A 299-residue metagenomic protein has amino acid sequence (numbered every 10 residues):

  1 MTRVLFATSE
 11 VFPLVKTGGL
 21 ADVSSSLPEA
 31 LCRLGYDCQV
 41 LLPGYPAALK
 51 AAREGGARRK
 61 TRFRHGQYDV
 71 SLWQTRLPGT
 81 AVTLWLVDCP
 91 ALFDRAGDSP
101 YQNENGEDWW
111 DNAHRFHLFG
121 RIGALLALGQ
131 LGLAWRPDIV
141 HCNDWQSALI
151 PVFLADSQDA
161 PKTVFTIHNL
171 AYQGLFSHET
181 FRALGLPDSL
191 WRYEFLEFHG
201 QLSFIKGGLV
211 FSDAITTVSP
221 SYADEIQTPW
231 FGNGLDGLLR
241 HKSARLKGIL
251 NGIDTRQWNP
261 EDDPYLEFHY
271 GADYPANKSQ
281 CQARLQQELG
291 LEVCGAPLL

Functional and structural regions predicted by a protein language model:
M1-L299: Catalytic cores of nucleotide-sugar-dependent glycosyltransferases that transfer UDP/GDP/TDP-activated
